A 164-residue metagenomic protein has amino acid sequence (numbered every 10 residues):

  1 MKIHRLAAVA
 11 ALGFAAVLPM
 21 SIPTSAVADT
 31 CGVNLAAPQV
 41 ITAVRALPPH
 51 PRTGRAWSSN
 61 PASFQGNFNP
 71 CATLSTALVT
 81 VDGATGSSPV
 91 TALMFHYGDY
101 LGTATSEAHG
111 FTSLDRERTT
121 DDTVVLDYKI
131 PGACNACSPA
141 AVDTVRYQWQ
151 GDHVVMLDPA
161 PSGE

Functional and structural regions predicted by a protein language model:
M1-A28: Secretory targeting and sorting signals
I3-H4, T24-E164: Exposed acidic/polar residues on beta-strands and adjacent loops within beta-sheet cores, strongest in beta-propeller
